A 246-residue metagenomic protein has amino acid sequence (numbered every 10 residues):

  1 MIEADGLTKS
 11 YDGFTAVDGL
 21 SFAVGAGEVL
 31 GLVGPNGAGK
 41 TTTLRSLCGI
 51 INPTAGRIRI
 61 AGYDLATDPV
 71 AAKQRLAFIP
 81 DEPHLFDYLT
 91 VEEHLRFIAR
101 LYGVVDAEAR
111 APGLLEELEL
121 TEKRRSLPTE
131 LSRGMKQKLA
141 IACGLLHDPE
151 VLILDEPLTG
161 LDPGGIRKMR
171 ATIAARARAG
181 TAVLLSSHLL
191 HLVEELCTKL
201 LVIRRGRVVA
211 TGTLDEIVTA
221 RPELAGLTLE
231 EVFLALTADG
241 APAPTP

Functional and structural regions predicted by a protein language model:
R96, R100-K123: Conserved ABC ATPase "signature" region
L127-G134: Conserved ABC ATPase signature
D148: Conserved catalytic motifs of ABC-family nucleotide-binding domains
L152-E156: Catalytic Walker B motif of ABC-type/P-loop ATPase nucleotide-binding domains
V193-E195: A short, surface-exposed alpha-helical micro-motif characterized by mixed small hydrophobic and charged/polar residues
T211-G212: ABC ATPase "signature
